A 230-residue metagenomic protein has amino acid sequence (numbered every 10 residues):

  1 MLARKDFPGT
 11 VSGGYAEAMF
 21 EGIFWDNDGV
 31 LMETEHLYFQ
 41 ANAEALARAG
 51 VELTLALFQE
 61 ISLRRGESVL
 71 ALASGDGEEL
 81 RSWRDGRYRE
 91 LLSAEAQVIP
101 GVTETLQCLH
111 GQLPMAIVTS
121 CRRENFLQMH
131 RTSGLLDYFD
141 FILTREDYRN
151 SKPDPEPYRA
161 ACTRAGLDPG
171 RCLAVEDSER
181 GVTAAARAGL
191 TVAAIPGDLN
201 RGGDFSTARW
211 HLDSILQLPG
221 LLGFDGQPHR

Functional and structural regions predicted by a protein language model:
L2-F20, T103, Q107, R123-R230: Asp-based, Mg2+/Mn2+-dependent phosphohydrolase catalytic module
A18-Q107, G111: N-terminal helical cap/lid subdomain that shapes the substrate entry/recognition surface in HAD-like hydrolases
V30, T119-C121: Conserved phosphate-coupling serine/threonine residues in phosphotransfer and NTP-handling enzymes
L63, R122-R123: Short "lid" loop at the C-terminus of a central beta-strand within the Rossmann-like core of SAM-dependent
L91-A96, S120, A188-G189: Short, flexible loop segments at the rims of nucleotide/cofactor-binding pockets, characterized by
Q112-L113, G189: Glycine-centered short loops/turns at secondary-structure junctions
